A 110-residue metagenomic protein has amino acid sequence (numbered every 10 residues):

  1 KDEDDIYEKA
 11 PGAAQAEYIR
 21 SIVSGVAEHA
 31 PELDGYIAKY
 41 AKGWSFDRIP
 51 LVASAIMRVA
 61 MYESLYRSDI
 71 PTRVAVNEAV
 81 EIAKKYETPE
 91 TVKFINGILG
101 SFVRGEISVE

Functional and structural regions predicted by a protein language model:
K1-V92, N96-E110: N-terminal interaction/assembly modules
